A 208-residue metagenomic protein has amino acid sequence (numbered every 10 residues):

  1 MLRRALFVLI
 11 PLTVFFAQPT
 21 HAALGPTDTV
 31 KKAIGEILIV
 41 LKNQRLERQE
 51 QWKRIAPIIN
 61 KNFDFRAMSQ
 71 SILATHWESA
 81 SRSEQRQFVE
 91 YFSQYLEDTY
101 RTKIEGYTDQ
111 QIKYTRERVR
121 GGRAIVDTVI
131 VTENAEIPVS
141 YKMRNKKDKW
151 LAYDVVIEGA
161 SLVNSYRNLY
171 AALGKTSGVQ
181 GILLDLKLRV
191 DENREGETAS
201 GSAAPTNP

Functional and structural regions predicted by a protein language model:
M1-R4: Positively charged n-region of N-terminal signal peptides that target proteins for export
F7-F15: Bacterial N-terminal signal peptides
F16-A22: Sec/Tat signal peptide C-region and signal peptidase I cleavage site
L24-Y100: Early exported N-terminus immediately downstream of N-terminal targeting peptides
W77, Q94-Y95, E133, E158-L162: Solvent-exposed loop/turn segments at secondary-structure junctions within structured extracellular/periplasmic domains
E97-I137, R189-P208: Surface-exposed, charged secondary-structure patches
E136-N164: Short beta-strand edge/turn micro-motifs at domain boundaries
I157-P208: Low-complexity, intrinsically disordered terminal/linker segments enriched in charged and Gly/Pro repeats
